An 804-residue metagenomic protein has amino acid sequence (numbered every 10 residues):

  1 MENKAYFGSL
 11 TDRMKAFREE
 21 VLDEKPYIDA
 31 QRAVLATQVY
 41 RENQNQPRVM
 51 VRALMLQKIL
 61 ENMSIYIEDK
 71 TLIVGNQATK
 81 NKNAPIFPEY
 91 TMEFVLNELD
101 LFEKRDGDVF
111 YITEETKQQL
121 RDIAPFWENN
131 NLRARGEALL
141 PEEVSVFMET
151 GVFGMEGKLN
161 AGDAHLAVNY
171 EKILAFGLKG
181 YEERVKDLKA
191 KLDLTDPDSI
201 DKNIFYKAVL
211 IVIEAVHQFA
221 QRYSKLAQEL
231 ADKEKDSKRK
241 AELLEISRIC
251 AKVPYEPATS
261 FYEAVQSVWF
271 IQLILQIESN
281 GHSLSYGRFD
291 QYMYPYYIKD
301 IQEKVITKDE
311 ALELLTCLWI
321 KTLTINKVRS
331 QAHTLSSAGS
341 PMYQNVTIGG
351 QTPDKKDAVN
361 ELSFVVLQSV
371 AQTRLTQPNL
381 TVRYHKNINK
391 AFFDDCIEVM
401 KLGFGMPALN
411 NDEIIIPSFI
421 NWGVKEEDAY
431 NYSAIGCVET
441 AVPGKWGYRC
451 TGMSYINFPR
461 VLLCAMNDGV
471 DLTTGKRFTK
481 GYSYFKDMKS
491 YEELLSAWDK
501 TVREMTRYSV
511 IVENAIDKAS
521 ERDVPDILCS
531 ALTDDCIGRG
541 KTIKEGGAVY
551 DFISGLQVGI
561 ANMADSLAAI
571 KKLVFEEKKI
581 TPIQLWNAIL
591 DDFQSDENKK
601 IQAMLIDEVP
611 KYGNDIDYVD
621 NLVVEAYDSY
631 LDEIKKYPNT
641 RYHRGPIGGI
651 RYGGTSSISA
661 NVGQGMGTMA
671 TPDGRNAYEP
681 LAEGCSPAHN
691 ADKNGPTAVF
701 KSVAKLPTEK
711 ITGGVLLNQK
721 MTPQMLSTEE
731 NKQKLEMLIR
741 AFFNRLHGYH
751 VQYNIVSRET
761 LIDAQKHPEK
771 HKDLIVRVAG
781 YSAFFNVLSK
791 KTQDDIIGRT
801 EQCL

Functional and structural regions predicted by a protein language model:
E2-Y206, E242-L804: Conserved catalytic cores of very large enzyme subunits
K207-Q218: Extended non-globular scaffold/tether segments
L230-K240: A conserved hydrophobic secondary-structure block that centers on an alpha-helix together with its immediately flanking
